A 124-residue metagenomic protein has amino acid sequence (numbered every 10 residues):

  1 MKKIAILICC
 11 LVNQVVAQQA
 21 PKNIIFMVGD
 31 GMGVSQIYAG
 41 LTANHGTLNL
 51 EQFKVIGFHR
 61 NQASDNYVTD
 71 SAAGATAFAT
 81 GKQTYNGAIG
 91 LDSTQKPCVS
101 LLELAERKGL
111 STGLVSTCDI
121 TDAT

Functional and structural regions predicted by a protein language model:
I4-V12: Sec-dependent N-terminal signal peptides
N13-A17: Sec/Tat signal peptide C-region and signal peptidase I cleavage site
Q18-T124: N-terminal catalytic scaffold of extracellular/periplasmic and nuclease hydrolases that process anionic headgroups
